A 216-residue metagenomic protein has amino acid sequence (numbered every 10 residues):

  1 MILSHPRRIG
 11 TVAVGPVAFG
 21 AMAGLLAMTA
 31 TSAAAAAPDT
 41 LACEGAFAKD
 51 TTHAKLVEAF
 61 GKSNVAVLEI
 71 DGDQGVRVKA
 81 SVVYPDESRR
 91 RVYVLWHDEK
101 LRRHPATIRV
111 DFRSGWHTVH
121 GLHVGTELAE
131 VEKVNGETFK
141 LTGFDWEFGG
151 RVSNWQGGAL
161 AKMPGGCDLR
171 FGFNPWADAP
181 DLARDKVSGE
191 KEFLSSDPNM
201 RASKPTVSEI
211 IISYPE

Functional and structural regions predicted by a protein language model:
M1-A13: N-terminal secretory signal peptides that target proteins for export/translocation
S4-P6, L26, S32: Generic extreme N-terminus detector
A13-T29: Bacterial N-terminal signal peptides
S32-F148, V152-D168, G172-E216: Short helix/turn-capping signatures at newly exposed starts of structured segments
